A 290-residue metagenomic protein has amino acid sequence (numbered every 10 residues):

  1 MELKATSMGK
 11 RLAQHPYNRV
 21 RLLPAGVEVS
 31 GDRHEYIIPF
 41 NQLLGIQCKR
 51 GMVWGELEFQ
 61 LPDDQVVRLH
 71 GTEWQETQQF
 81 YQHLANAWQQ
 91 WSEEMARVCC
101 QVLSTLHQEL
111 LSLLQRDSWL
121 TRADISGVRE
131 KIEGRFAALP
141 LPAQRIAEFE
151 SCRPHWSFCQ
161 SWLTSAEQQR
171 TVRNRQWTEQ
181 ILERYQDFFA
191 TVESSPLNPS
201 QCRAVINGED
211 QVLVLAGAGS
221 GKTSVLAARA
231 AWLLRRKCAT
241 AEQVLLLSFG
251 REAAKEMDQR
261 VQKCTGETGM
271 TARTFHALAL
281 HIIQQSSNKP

Functional and structural regions predicted by a protein language model:
M1-V20: Anionic N-terminal interaction surfaces
R11, Q47-C48, G71-T72, S104 (+1 more regions): Membrane-insertion modules used to breach or fuse lipid bilayers
H15-Y17, R33-I37, D64-V67, E267: Short, mixed charged/polar active-site loops that provide acid/base catalysis or chelate metal/phosphate cofactors
R21-V29, H34-V53: Phosphoinositide-dependent membrane-docking surfaces
L23, Q60-R68, A96-P290: P-loop NTPase Walker
W54-E58: Short aromatic-glycine-enriched beta-strand elements
Q60-W88: Canonical phosphoinositide-binding patch of PH/PH-like domains
